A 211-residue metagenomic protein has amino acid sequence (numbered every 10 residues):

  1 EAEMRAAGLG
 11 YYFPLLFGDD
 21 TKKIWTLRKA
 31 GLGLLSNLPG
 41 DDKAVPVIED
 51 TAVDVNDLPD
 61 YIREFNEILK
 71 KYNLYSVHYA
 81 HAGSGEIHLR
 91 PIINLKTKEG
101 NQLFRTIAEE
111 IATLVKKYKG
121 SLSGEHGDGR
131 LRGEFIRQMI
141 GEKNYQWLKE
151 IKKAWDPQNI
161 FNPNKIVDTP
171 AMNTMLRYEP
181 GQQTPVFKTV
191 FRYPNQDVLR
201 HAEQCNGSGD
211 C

Functional and structural regions predicted by a protein language model:
E1-A80, G85-G124, D128-C211: Noncatalytic alpha-helical scaffold of FAD-dependent oxidoreductases
